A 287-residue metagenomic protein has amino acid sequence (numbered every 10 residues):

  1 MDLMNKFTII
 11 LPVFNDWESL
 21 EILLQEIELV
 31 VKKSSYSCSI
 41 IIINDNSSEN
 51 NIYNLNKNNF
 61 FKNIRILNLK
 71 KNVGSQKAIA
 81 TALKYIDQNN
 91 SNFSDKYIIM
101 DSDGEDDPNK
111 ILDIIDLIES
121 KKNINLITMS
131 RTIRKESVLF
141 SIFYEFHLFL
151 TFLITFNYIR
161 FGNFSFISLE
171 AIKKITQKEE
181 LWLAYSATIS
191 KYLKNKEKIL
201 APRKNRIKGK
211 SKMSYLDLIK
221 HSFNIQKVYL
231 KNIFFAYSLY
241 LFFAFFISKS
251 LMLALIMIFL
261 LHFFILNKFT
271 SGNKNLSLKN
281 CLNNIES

Functional and structural regions predicted by a protein language model:
K6-T8, S39: Cell-envelope/extracellular polymer assembly enzymes that use nucleotide-activated donors
D16-V31: Short, well-formed alpha-helical segments that are part of the catalytic scaffolds of diverse glycosyltransferases
Y36-S47, L67-L69: Short beta-strand/loop segment that forms part of the nucleotide-sugar
N44-Y53, G104-E105: A conserved acidic beta->alpha catalytic loop
L69-K71, Q76-Y85, I99, E105-L183 (+1 more regions): Acceptor/aglycone-binding surface of glycosyltransferases and processive sugar-polymer synthases
N89-K96: Short acidic donor-binding loop at the edge of a beta-strand
K173-N232: Catalytic donor/gating beta->alpha subdomain of glycosyltransferases that bind UDP-sugars
F234-S287: Membrane-embedded multi-pass helical conduit in multi-pass membrane proteins, especially envelope-biosynthetic
